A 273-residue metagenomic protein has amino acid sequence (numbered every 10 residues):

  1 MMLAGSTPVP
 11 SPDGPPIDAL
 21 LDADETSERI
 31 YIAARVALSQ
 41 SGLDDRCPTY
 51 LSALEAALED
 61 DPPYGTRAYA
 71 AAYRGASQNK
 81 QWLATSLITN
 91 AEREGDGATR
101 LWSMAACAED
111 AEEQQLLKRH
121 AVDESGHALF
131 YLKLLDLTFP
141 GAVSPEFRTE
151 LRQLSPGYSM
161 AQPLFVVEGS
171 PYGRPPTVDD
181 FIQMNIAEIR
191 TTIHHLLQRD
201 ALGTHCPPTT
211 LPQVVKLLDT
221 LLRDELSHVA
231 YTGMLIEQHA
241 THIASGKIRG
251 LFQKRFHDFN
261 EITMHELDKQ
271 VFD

Functional and structural regions predicted by a protein language model:
M2-D273: Non-heme di-metal
